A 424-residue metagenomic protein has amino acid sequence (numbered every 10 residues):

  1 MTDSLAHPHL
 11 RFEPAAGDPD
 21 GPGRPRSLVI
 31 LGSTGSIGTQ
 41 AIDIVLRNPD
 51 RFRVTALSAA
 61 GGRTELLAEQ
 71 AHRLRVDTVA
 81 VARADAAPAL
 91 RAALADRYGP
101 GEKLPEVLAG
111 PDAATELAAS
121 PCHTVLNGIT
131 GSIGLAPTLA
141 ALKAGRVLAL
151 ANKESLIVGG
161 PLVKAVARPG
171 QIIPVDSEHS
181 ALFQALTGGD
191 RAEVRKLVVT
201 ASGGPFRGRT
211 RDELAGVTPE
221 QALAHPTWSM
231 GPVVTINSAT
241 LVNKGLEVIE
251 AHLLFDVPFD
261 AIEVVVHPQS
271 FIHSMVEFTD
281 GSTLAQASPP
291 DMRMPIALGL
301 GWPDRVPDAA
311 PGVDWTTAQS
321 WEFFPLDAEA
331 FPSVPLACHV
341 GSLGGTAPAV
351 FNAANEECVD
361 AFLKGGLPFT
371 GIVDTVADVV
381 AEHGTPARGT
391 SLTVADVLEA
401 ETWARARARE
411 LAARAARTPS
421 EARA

Functional and structural regions predicted by a protein language model:
M1-A424: Catalytic, metal-anchored helix/loop core of enzyme active sites in primary metabolism
